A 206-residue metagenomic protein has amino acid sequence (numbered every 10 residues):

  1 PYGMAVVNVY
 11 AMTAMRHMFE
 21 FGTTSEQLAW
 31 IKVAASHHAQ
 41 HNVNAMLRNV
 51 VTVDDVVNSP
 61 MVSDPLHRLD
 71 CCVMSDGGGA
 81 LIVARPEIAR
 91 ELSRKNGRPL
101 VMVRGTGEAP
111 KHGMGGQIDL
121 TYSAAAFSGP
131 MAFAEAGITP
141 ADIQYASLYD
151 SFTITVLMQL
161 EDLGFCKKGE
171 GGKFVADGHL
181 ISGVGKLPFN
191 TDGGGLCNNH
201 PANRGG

Functional and structural regions predicted by a protein language model:
P1-F21: Flexible glycine-/small-residue-enriched beta->alpha junction loops that bind anionic phosphate/pyrophosphate groups
V6, Y10, G78, A125 (+2 more regions): Catalytic-loop motifs flanking and including active-site residues across diverse enzymes
H17-T24, G129-D142: Phosphate/pyrophosphate-binding loops at sites that engage ATP/ADP/AMP, CoA/4′-phosphopantetheine, polyphosphate
E20, E26, A34, H38-N42 (+5 more regions): Metallocofactor- and cofactor-centric catalytic cores in central/energy metabolism, strongly enriched
W30, M61-F127, M131, E135 (+2 more regions): Condensing-enzyme catalytic core mediating Claisen C-C bond formation in acyl metabolism
K32-M46, P110-G115, F152-M158, A202-G206: Acyl-CoA/ACP chain-elongation machinery
G115-L120, D150-F174, L180, G185 (+1 more regions): Short glycine/threonine-rich loop-to-helix capping motif typified by GTGT followed within a few residues by an Asp-Pro
A136-A146, E170, N190-H200: Hydrophobic alpha-helical bundle architecture
